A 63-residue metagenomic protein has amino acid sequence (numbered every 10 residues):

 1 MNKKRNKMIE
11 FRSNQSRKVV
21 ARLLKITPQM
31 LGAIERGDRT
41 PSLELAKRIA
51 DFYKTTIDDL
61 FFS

Functional and structural regions predicted by a protein language model:
M1-Q15: A short, Lys/Arg-rich alpha-helix, primarily the initiator
K7, M30-A33, S42, D59: Residue-level recognition of specific faces of alpha-helices
K7, R36-D38, R48: Alpha-helical transmission elements in cytosolic ATPase-linked domains
N14-A33: Short alpha-helical DNA-recognition segment
R17, P28, D38-R39, I57: The DNA-contacting recognition helix of HTH DNA-binding domains and analogous helical DNA-recognition elements
K25, R36, F62: Residue-level detection of the helix-turn-helix DNA-binding "recognition helix"
E44-D59: DNA major-groove recognition helix of helix-turn-helix/homeodomain DNA-binding modules
